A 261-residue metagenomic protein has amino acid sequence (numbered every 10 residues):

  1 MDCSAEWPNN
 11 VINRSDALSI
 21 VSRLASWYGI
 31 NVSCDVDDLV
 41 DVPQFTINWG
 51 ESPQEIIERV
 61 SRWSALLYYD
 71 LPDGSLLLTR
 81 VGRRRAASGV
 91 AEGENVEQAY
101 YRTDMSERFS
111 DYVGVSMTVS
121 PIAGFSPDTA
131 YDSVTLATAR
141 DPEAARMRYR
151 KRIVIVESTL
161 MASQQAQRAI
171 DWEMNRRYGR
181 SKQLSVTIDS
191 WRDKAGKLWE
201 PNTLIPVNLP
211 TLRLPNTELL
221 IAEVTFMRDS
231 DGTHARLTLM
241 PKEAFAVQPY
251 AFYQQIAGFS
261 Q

Functional and structural regions predicted by a protein language model:
M1-N31: Surface-exposed cap/loop segments at beta↔alpha junctions
E6-N9, S185, E218-L220, R236: Well-ordered beta-strand positions in beta-sheet-rich domains
V11-S15, I47-E55: Soluble non-cytosolic domains of exported or imported proteins
S22-A25, I57-S61: Short, well-ordered alpha-helical packing segments
G29-D38, R62-S75: Short, well-structured beta-strand/strand-turn elements
D37-I47: Surface-exposed aromatic
E58, R62, P72-Y178, K182-S230 (+1 more regions): Acidic, small/polar-enriched beta strand-loop surface segments
L76-L77, A235-L239: A generic structural motif
